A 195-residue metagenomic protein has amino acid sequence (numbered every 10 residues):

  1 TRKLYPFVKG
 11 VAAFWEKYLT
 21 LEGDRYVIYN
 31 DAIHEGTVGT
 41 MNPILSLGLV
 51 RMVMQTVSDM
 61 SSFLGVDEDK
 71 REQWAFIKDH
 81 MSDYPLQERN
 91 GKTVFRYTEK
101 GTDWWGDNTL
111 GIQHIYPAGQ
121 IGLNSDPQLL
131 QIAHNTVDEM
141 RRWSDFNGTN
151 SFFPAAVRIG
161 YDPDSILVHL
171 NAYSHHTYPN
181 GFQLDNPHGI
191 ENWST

Functional and structural regions predicted by a protein language model:
T1, P6, I44-T195: Active-site core of glycosidic bond-cleaving carbohydrate-active enzymes
G10-F63: Acidic/histidine-rich catalytic neighborhood
